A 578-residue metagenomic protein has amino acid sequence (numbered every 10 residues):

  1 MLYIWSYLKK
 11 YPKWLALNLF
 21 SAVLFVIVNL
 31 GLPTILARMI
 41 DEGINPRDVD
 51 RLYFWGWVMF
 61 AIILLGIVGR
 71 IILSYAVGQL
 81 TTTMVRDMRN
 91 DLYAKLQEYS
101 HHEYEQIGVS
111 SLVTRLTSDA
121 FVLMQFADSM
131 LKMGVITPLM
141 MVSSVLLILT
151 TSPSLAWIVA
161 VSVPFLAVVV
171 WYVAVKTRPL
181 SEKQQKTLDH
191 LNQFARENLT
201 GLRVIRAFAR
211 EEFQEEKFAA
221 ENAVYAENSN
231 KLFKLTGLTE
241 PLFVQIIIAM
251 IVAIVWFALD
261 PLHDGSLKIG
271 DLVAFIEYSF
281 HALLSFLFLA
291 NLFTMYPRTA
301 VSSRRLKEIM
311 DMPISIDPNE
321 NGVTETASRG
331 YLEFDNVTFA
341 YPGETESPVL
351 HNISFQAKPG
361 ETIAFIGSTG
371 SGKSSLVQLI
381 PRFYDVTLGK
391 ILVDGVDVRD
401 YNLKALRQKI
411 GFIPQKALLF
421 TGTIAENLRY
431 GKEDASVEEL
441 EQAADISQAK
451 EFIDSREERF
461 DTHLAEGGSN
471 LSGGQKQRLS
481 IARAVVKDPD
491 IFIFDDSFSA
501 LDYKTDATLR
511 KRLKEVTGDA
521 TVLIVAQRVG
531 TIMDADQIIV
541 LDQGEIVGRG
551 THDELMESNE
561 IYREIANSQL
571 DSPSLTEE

Functional and structural regions predicted by a protein language model:
M1-N29, L36, I44-V58, L73-V77 (+14 more regions): Membrane-integrated ABC transporters
K9-P12, V77, E98-H102, S118-L131 (+8 more regions): An intracellular "coupling" helix at the cytosolic face of ABC transporter transmembrane type-1 domains
K10, W14-I27, R38, S129-Q184 (+1 more regions): Transmembrane helices of ABC transporter permease
D48-R51, S143, L147-V161, K231-R305 (+1 more regions): Helix-loop-helix
L92, L96, I205, L306 (+1 more regions): Helix-loop junctions and hydrophobic alpha-helical segments within the transmembrane domains of large membrane
I314-A327: Pre-NBD coupling/linker segments of ABC/ABC-like ATPases
T326-E578: ABC-type nucleotide-binding domain
